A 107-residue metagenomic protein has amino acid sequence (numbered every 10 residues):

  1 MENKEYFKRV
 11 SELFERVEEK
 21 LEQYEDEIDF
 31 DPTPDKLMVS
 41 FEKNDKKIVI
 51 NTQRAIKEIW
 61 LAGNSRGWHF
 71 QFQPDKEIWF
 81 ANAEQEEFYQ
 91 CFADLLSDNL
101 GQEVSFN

Functional and structural regions predicted by a protein language model:
M1-N107: N-terminal intrinsically disordered, cationic/polar leader segments that include organellar targeting peptides
